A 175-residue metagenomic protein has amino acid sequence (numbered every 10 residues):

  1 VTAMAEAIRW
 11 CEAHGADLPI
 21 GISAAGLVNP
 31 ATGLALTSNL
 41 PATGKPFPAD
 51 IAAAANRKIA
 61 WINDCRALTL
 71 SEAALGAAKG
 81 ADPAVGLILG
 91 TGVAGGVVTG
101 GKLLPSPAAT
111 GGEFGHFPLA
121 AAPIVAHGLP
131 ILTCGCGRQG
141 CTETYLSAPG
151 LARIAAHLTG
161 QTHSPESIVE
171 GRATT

Functional and structural regions predicted by a protein language model:
V1, A60, A74-T175: Glycine/GP-enriched mid-protein hinge/lid loop-to-helix segment characteristic of carbohydrate kinases
T2-A5, A13-I20, L27-V85, A122 (+1 more regions): Glycine-rich phosphate-binding loop and adjoining helix at the ATP-binding site of ATP-dependent phosphoryl-transfer
E6-I8, T159: Residue-level detector of secondary-structure transition/capping positions
I8, P48, A152: Generic structural marker for isolated residues within well-ordered, non-membrane alpha-helices of soluble domains
W10-C11, G95: Short alpha-helical functional segments enriched in proximate histidine and acidic residues
D17-I22, G160-S164: Short coil-to-beta-strand
A25-V28, G90-G92: Short glycine-rich anion-binding loops that position phosphate/pyrophosphate groups of nucleotides and phosphorylated
